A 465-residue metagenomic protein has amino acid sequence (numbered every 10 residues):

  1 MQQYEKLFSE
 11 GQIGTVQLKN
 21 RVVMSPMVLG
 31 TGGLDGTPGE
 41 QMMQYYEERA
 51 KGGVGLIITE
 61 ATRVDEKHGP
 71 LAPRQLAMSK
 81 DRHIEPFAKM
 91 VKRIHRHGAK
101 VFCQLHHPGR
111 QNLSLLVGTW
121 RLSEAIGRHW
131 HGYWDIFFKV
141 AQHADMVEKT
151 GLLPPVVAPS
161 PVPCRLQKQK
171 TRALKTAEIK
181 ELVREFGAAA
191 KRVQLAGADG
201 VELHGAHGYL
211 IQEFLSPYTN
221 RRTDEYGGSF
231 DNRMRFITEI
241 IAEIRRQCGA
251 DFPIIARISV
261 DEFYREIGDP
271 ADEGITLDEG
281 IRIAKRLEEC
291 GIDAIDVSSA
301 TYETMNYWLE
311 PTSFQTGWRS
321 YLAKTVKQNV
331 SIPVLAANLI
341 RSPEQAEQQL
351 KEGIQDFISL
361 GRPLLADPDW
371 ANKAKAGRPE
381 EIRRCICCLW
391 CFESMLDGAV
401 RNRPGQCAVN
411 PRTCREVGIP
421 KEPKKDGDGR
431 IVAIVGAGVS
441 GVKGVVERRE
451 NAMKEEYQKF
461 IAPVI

Functional and structural regions predicted by a protein language model:
M1-I465: Flavin-dependent oxidoreductase catalytic cores
